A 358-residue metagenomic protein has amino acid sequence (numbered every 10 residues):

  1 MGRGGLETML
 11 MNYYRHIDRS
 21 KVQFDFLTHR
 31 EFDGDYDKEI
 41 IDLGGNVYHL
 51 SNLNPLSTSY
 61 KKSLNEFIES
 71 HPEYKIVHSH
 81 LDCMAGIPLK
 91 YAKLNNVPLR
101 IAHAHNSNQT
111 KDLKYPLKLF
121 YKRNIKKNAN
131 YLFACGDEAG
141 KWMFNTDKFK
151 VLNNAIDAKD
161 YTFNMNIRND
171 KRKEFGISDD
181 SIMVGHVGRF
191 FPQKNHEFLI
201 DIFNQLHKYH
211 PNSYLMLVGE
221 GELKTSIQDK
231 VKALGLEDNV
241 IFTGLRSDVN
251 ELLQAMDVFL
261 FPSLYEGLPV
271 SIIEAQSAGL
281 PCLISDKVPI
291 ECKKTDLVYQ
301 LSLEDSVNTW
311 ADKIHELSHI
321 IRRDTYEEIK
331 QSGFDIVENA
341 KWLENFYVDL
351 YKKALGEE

Functional and structural regions predicted by a protein language model:
M1-K62, E222-L223, F346: N-terminal strand-loop element at the rim of the active site of nucleotide-sugar-dependent glycosyltransferases
G4-N12, I182, H186-Q205, E222-D229: A conserved mid-protein helix/loop that constitutes part of the nucleotide-sugar donor-binding site
L27-T28, I272, P281-S285, I290: Short hydrophobic beta-strand element within catalytic cores of glycosyltransferases and related nucleotide-activated
L64, T162-I177: A short helix/loop element that forms part of the nucleotide-sugar donor recognition site in Leloir-type
S79-A85, A104: Short His-centered aromatic/hydrophobic patch
K127-I167, Q300: Donor nucleotide-sugar binding/catalytic pocket of nucleotide-sugar-dependent glycosyltransferases
L245, L264: Aromatic "clamp/platform" in nucleotide-sugar-dependent glycosyltransferases that forms part of the donor/acceptor
E291-I321, V337: Change "using UDP/GDP/dTDP sugars" to "using nucleotide sugars
